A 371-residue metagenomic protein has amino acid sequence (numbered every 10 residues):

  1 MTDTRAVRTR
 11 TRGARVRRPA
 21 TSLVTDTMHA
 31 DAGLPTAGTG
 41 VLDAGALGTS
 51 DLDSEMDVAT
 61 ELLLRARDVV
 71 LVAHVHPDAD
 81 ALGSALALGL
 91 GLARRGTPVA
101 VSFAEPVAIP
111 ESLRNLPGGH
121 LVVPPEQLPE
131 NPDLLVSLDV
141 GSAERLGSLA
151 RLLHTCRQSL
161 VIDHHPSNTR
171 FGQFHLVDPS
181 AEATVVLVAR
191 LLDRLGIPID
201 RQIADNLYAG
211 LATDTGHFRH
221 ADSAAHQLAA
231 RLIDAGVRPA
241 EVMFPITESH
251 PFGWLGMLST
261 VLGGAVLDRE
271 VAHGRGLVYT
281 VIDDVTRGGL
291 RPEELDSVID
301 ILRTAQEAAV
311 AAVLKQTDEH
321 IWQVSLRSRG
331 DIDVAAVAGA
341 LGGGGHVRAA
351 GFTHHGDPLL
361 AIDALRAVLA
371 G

Functional and structural regions predicted by a protein language model:
T4-S50: Intrinsically disordered, low-complexity terminal tails and inter-domain linkers enriched for S/T/G/P/D/E
R15-R17, G45-G48, L52-H76, G83-R114 (+4 more regions): Hydrophobic helix-and-loop "lid/oligomerization" segment in the mid-to-C-terminal part of catalytic domains
V24, L42, L47, H120-P124 (+4 more regions): Ribokinase/PfkB-type carbohydrate-kinase core domain
D78-D80, D139, D163, D214: Acidic active-site catalytic centers that drive phospho-/nucleotidyl reactions and related ester hydrolyses
L88-G89, L152-T155, V177-D178, L228-A229: Glycine-rich, phosphate-binding/catalytic loops in enzymes
G89, L116-L121, V177-S180, R329-G330: Short, hinge-like loop/turn segments at secondary-structure boundaries
R114-P117, L121, P125-Q173: Active-site cofactor/cluster-binding pocket
I162-A230, A235: Short alpha-helices
